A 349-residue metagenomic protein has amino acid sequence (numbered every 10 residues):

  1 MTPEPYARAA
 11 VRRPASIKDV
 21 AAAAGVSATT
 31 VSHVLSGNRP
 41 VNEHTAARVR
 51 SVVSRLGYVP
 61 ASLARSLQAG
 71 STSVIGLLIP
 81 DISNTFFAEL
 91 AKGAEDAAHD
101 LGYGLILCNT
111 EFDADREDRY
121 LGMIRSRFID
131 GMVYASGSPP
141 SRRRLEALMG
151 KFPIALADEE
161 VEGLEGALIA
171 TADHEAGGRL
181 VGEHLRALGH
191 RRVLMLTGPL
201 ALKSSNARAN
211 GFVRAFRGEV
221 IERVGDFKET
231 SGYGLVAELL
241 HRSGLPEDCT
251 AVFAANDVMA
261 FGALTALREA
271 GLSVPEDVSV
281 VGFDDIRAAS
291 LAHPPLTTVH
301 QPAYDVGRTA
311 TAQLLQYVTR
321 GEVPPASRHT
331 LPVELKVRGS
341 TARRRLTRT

Functional and structural regions predicted by a protein language model:
M1-S73, R345-R348: N-terminal helix-turn-helix DNA-binding module of bacterial transcription factors
A10, H241-T349: Flexible loop/turn connectors
E43, Y58-M123, R127-G131, V213: Amphipathic helical "hinge" segments at domain boundaries
H44, P80-E89, L107-R116, E159 (+6 more regions): Hinge/beta->alpha junction and helix N-cap segments in small-molecule ligand-binding domains
E111-F112, Y134-E183, V258, D284-L296 (+1 more regions): Flexible loop/hinge segments that line or gate small-molecule binding clefts
E117-F128, Y233-P246: Short, well-structured alpha-helical segments in soluble
F128-S136, R192-L196, E222-R223, G244-N256 (+1 more regions): Periplasmic-binding protein-like
